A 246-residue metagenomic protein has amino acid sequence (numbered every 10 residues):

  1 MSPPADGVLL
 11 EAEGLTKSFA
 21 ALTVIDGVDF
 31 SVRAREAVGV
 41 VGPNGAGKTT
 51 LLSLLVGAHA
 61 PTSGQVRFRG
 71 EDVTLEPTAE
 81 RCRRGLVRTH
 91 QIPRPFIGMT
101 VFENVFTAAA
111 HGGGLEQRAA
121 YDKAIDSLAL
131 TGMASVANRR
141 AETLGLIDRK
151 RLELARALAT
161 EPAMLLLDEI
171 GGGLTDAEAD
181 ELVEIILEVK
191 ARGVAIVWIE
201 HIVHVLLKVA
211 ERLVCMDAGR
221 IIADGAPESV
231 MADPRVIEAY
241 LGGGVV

Functional and structural regions predicted by a protein language model:
S2-V246: Glycine-rich phosphate-binding loops of nucleotide-dependent enzymes
